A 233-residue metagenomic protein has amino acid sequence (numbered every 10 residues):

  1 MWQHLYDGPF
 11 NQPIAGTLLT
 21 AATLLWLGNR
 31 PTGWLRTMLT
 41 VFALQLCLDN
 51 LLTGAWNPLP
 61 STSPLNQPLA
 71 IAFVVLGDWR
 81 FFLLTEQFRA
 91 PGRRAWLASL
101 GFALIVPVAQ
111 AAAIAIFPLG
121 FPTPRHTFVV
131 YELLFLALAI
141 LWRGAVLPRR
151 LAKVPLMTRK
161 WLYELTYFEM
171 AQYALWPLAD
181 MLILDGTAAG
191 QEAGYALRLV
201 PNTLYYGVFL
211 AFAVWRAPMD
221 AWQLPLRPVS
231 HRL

Functional and structural regions predicted by a protein language model:
M1-A21: Hydrophobic transmembrane alpha-helical segments in integral membrane proteins
M1-W2, A55-L65, I116-H126, L184-G194: Membrane-interface interhelical loops and short amphipathic "cap" helices that link adjacent transmembrane segments
N11, V41-L44, L65-F73, F102 (+3 more regions): Physicochemical signature of membrane-embedded alpha-helices that form the seven-helix bundle of GPCRs, emphasizing
T20-N29, T53, N57-L119, A145-L147 (+1 more regions): Internal transmembrane alpha-helix with an interfacial aromatic "cap," most often the third helix
G28-L44, P91-G101, M157-F168: Membrane-interfacial loop-to-transmembrane alpha-helix junctions, especially the N-terminal start
T37-N57, G101-A111, F168-L182: Hydrophobic alpha-helical transmembrane segments of multi-pass membrane proteins
I116-A145, R198: Extracellular-loop-to-transmembrane junctions of the mid-late helices
A139-L151, M157-L233: C-terminal transmembrane-bundle signature of multipass membrane proteins, characterized by strong activation on
